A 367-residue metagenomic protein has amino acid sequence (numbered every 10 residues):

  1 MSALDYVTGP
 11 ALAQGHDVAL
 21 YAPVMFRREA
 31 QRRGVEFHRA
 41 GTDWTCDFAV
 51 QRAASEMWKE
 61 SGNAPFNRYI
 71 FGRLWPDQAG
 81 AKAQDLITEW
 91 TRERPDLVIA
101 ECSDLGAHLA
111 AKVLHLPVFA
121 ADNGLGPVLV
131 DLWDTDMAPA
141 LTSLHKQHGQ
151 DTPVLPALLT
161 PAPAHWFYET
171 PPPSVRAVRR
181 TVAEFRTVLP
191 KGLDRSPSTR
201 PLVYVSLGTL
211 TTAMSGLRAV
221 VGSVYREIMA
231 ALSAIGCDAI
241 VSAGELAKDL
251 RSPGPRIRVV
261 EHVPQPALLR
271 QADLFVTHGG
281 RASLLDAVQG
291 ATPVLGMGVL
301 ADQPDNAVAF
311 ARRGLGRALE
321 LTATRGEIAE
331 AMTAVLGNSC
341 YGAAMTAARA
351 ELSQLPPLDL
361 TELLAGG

Functional and structural regions predicted by a protein language model:
M1-E36, A40: N-terminal subdomain of nucleotide-sugar transferases
E36-R94: Phosphate/nucleotide-donor binding subsite
W75-H148: Conserved nucleotide-sugar donor-interacting segment of glycosyltransferase catalytic cores, predominantly GT-B
L97, V260-A309: A donor-sugar binding/catalytic signature common to diverse glycosyltransferases and related nucleotide-sugar
R179-L274: Donor-nucleotide binding loops and adjacent catalytic segments primarily of GT-B fold Leloir glycosyltransferases
G314, A323-C340: C-terminal "capping" alpha-helix adjacent to the active site of nucleotide-linked donor transferases in cell-envelope
C340-S353: A short, well-ordered alpha-helix in the C-terminal region of glycosyltransferases
L355-G367: C-terminal alpha-helical cap of glycosyltransferases
